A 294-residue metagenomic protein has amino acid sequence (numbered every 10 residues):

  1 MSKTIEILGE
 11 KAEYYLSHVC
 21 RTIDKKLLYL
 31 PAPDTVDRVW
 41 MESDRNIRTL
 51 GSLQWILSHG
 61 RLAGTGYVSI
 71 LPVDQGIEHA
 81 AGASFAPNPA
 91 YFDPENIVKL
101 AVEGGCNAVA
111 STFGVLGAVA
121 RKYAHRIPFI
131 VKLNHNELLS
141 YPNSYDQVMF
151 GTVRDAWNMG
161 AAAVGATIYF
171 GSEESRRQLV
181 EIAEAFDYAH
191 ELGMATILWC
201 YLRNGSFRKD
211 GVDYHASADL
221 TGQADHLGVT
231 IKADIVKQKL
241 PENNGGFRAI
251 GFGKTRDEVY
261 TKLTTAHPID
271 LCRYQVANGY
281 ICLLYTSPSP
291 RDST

Functional and structural regions predicted by a protein language model:
M1-P128, K132: N-terminal capping/small domains of soluble enzymes
L53-S58, L271-Q275, R291: Short glycine-rich, acidic/polar surface loops and turns
V73-Q75, S111-F113, K132-H135, C200 (+2 more regions): Fold-independent oxyanion-binding glycine-rich loops and adjacent beta-strand/coil segments at enzyme active sites
F85-G104, L116, P128, N136 (+2 more regions): Alpha/beta enzyme core
Y285-D292: Conserved small/polar residues in nucleotide/adenosyl-binding loops
